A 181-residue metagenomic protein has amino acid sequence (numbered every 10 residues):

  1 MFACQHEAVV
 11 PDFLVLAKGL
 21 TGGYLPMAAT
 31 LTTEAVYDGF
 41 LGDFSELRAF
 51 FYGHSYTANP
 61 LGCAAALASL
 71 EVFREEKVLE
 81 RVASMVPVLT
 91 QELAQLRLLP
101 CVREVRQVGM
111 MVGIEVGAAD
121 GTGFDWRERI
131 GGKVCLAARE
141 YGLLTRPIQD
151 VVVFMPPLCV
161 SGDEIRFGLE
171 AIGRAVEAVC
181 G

Functional and structural regions predicted by a protein language model:
M1-G181: Conserved N-terminal phosphate-binding loop of PLP-dependent enzymes in the Aspartate aminotransferase
